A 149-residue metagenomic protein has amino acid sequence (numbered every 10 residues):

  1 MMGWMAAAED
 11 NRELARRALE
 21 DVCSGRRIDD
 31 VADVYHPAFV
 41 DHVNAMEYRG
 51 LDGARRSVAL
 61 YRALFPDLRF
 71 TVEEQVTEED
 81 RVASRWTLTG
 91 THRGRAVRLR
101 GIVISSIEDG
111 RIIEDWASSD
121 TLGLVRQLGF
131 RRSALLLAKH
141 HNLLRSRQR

Functional and structural regions predicted by a protein language model:
M1-R149: C-terminal and inter-domain tail/linker signature
